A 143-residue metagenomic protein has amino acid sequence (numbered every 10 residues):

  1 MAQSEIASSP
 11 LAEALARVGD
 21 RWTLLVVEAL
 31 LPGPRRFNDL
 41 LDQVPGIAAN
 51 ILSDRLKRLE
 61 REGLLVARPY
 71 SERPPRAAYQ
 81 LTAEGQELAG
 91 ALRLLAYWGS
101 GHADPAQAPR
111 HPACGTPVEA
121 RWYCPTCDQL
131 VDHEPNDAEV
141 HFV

Functional and structural regions predicted by a protein language model:
M1-I6: N-terminal intrinsically disordered/low-complexity leader segments
S9-I47, I51: N-terminal helix-turn-helix DNA-binding core of bacterial DNA-binding proteins
G19, S71-L94: Basic, amphipathic "hinge/linker" alpha-helix immediately C-terminal to the N-terminal HTH DNA-binding motif
L24, E62, A91-H102: Alpha-helical linker/hinge and terminal dimerization helices associated with HTH transcriptional regulators
R35-L40, L88-W98, A108-P109: Extended, folded domain segments that form the structural surfaces/walls around functional sites
N38-Y70: Canonical helix-turn-helix DNA-binding module
Y97-V143: C-terminal regulatory/oligomerization modules of transcriptional regulators
